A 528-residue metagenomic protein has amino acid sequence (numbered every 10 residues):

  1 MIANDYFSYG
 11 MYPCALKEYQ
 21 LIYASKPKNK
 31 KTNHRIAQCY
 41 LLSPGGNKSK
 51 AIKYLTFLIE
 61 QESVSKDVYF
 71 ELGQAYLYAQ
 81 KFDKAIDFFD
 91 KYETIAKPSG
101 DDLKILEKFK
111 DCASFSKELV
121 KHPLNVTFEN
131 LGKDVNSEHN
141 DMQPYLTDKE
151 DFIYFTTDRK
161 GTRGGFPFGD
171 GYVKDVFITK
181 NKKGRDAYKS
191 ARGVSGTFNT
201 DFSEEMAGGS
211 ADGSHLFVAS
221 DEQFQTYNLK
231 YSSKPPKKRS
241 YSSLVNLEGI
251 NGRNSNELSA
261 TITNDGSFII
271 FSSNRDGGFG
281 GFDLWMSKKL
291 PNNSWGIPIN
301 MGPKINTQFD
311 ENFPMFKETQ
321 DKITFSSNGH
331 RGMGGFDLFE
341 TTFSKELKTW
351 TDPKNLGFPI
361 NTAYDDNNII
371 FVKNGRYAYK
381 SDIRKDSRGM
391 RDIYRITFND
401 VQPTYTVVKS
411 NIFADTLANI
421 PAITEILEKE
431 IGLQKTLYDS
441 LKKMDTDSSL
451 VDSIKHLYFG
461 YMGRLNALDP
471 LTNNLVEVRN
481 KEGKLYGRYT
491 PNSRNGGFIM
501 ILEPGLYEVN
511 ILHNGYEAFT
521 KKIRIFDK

Functional and structural regions predicted by a protein language model:
M1-S25, G46: Alpha-helical segment of the N-proximal tetratricopeptide repeat
F7, Y40-G45, L77, F115: Specific register positions within alpha-helical solenoid repeats of the TPR/Sel1-like families, i.e., one
Q20, P27-E60: Alpha-helical adaptor scaffolds
E71, Y78-E428, G432-D439, M444-D447 (+7 more regions): Short, conserved micro-motifs composed of acidic
